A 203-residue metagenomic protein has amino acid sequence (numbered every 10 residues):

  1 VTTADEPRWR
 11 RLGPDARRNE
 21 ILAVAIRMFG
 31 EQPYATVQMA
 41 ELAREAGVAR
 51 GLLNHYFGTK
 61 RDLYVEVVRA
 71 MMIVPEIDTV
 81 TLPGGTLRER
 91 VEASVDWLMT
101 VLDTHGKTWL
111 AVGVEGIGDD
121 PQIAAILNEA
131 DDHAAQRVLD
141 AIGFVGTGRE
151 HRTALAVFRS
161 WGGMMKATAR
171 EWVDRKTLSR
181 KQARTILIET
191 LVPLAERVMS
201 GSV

Functional and structural regions predicted by a protein language model:
V1-A16, G201-V203: N-terminal intrinsically disordered/low-complexity leader segments
R8-W9, E31, V67-S94, V138: Amphipathic alpha-helical linker/stalk segments
P14, L22, Y64, V68 (+5 more regions): Amphipathic, non-transmembrane alpha-helical scaffold segments
E20, V24, M28-D62, E66: Helix-turn-helix
E66, V80-G106, G148-H151, V157-F158 (+1 more regions): Hydrophobic alpha-helical connector segments
L102-A125, Q136-L139, K166-D174: Amphipathic alpha-helical segments used for helix-helix packing
P121-G146, L155-G163, A167, Q182-E196: Amphipathic alpha-helical packing segments from all-alpha helical-bundle domains
